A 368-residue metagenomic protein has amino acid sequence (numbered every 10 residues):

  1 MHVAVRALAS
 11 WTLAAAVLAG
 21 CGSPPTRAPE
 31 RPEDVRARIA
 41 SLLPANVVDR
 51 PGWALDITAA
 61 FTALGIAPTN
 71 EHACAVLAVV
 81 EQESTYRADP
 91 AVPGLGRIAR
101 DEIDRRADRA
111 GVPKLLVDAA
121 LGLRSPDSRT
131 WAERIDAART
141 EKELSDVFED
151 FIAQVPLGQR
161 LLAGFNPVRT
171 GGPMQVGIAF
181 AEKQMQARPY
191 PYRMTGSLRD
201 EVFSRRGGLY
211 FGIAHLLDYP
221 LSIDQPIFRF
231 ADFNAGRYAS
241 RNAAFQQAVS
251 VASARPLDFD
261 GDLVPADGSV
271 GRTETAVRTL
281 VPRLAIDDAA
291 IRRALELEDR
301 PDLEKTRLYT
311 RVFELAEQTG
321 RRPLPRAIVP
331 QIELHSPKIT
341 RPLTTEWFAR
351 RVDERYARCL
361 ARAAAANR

Functional and structural regions predicted by a protein language model:
M1-V3, L13-R368: Cell-wall glycan-active module
V5-L8: Twin-arginine (Tat) signal peptide motif
